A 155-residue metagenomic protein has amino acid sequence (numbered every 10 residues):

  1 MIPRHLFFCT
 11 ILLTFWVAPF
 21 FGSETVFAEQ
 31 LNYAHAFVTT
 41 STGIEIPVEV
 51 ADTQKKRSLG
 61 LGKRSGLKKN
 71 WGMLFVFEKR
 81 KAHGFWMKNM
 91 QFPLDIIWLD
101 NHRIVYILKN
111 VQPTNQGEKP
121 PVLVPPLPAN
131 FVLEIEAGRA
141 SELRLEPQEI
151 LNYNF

Functional and structural regions predicted by a protein language model:
M1-T10: Bacterial N-terminal signal peptides that target proteins for export
C9-S23: Bacterial N-terminal signal peptides
A28-F155: Compact, glycine-rich, soluble single-domain proteins
